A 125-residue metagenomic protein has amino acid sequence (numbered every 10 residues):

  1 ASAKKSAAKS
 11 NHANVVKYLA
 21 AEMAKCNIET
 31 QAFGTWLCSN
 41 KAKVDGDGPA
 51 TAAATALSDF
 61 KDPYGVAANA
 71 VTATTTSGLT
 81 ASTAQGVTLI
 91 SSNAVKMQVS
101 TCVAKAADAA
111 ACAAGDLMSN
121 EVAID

Functional and structural regions predicted by a protein language model:
A1-N14: Amphipathic alpha-helical segments typified by the pilin-like N-terminal helix that continues immediately C-terminal
A20-D125: Periplasmic/extracellular, small/polar-rich flexible segments of pilin-like filament-forming proteins
